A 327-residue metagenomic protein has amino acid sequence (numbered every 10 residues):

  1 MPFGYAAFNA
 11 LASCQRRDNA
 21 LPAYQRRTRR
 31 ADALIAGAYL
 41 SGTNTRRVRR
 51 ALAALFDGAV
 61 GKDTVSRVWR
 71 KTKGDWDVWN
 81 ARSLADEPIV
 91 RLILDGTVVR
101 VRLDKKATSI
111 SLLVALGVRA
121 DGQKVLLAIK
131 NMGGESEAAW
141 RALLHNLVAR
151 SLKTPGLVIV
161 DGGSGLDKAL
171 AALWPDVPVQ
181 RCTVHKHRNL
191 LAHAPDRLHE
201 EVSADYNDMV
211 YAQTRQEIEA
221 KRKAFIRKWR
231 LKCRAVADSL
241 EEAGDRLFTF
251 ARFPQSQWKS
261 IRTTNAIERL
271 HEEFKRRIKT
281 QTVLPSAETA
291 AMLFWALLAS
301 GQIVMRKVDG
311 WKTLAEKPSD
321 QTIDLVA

Functional and structural regions predicted by a protein language model:
M1-F8: Structured, non-catalytic alpha/beta "coupling" segments that mediate domain-domain communication and provide generic
N9-Q25, R30, L55-I159, S164 (+3 more regions): RNase H-like nuclease fold core
R30-G42: Short, amphipathic alpha-helical "recognition" segments used to contact nucleic acids or chromatin
R46-D57: DNA-recognition alpha helix
M132, L190, E201-D205, M209 (+2 more regions): A short, charged helix-loop
L157-S164, A169-D205: Conserved beta-strand -> loop -> alpha-helix junction used to position metal-binding or nucleic-acid-contacting
G163, D208-A327: Acidic/histidine-rich catalytic cores and adjacent linkers of DNA breakage/strand-transfer/modification proteins
